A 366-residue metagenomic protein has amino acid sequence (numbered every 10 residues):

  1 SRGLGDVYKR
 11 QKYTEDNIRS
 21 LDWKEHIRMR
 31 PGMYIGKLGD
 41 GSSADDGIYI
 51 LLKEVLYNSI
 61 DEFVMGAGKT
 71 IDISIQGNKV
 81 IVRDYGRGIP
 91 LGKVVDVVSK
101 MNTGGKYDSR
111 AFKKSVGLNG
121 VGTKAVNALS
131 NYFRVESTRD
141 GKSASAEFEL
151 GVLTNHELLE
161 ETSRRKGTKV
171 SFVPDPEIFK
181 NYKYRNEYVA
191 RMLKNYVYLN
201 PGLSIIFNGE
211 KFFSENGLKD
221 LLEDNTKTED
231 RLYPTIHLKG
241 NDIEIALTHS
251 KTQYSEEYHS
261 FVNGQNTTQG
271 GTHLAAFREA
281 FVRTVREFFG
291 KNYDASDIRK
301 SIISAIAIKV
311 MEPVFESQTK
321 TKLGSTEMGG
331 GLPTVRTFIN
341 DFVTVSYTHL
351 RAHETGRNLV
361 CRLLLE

Functional and structural regions predicted by a protein language model:
R2-Q11, T348-T355: Conserved small/polar residues in nucleotide/adenosyl-binding loops
K9-N17, N78-K93, G104-T228: GHKL-type ATPase core
R30-L52: Conserved short strand/loop->alpha-helix "switch" segment adjacent to the catalytic nucleotide/phosphoryl-transfer site
D45-A67, K124-N127: Conserved ATP-binding N-box helix of the HATPase_c
K69-S74: A conserved short beta-strand within the histidine kinase catalytic ATPase domain
E187-A190, K194-Y196, P201-T321: GHKL/Histidine-kinase-like ATPase module
K300, A307-R351: Extended, well-ordered alpha-helical scaffold/bundle regions in very large, multi-domain proteins
A352-E366: Short "domain-exit" segments at the C-terminal end of structured domains
